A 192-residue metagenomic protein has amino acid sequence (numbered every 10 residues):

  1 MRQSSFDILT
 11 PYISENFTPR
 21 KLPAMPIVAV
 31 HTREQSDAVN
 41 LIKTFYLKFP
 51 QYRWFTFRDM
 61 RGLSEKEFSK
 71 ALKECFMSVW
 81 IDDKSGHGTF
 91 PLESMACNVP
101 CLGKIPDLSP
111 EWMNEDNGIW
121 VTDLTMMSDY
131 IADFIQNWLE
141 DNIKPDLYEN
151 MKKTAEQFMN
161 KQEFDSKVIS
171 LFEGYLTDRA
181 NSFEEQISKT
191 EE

Functional and structural regions predicted by a protein language model:
M1-F68: Conserved catalytic-core segment of nucleotide-activated headgroup transferases in glycan assembly
S69, L92-A96, P110-E111: Short alpha-helical segment that forms part of, or immediately flanks, the ligand-binding pocket in carbohydrate-active
F76, N98: A short alpha->beta transition loop at the rim of the catalytic pocket in nucleotide-sugar-dependent
D83: Aromatic "clamp/platform" in nucleotide-sugar-dependent glycosyltransferases that forms part of the donor/acceptor
H87, D107-W112: Short glycine/proline-enriched, acidic/aromatic patches that form the donor-sugar handling elements
P100-G103: Short hydrophobic beta-strand element within catalytic cores of glycosyltransferases and related nucleotide-activated
E111-I135: Change "using UDP/GDP/dTDP sugars" to "using nucleotide sugars
L139-K189: A charged, aromatic-enriched C-terminal amphipathic alpha-helix characteristic of glycosyltransferases across folds
